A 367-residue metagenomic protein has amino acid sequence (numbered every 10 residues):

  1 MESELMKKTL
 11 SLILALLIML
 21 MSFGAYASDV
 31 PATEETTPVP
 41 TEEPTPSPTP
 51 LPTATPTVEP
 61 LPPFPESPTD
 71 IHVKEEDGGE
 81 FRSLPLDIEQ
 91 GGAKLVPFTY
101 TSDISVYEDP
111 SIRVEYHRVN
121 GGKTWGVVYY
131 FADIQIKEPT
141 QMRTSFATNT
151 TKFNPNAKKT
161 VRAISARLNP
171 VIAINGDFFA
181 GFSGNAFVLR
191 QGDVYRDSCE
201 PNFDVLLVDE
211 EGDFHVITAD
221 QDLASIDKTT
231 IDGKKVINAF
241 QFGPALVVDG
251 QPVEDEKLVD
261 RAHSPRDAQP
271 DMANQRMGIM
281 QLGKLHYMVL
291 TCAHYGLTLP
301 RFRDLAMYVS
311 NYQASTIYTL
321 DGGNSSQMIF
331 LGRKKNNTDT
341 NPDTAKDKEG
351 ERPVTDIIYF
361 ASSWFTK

Functional and structural regions predicted by a protein language model:
E2-T9, I13: Positively charged n-region of N-terminal signal peptides that target proteins for export
L14-M21: Bacterial N-terminal signal peptides
S22-E35: Sec-dependent signal peptide cleavage junction
T36-P60: Extracellular mucin-like PTS domains
V58-V205, D209, D213-I217: Zymogen propeptides
L86, F179-R266: Active-site-adjacent helix-turn-beta-strand microarchitecture at beta-sheet edges that either contains or buttresses
F146-F153, A219-S225, T291-G296: Short, solvent-exposed aromatic-acidic interface loops
S183-P201, L207-V208, R261-T316, L320 (+1 more regions): Conserved, well-ordered active-site substructure
